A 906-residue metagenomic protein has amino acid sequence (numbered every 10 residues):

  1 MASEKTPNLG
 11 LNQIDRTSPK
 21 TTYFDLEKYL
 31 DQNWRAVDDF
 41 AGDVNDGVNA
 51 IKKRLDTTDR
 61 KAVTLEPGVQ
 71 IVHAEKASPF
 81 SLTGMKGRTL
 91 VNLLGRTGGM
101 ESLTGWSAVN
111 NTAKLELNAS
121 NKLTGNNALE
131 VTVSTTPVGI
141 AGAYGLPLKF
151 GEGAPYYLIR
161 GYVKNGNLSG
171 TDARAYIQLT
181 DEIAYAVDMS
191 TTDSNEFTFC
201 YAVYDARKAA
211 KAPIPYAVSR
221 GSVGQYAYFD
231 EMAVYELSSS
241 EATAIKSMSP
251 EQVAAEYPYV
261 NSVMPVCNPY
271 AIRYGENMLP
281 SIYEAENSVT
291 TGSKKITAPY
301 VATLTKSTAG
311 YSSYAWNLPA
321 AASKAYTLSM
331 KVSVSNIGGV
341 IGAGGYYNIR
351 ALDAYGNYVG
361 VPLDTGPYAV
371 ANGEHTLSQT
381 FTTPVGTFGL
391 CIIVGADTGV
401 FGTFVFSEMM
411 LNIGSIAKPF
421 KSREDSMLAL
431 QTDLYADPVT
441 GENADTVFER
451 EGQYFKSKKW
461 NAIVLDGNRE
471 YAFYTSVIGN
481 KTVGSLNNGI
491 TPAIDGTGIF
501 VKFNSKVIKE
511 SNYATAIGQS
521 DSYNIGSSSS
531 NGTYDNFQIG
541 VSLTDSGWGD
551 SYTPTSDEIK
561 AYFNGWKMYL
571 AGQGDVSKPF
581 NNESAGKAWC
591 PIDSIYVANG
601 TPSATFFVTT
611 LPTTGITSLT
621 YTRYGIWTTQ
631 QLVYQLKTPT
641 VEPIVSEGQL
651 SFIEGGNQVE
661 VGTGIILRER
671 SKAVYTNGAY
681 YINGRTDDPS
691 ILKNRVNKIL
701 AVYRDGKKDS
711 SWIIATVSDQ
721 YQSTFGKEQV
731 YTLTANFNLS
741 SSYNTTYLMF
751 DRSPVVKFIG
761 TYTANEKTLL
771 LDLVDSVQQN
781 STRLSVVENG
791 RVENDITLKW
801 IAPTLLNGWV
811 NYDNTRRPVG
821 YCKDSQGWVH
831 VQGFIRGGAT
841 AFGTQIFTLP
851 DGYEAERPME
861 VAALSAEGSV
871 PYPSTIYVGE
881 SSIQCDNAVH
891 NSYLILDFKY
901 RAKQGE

Functional and structural regions predicted by a protein language model:
M1-N45: Extracellular "spike/adhesin" assembly and maturation modules and analogous cytosolic coiled-coil scaffolds
R16-Y23, G292, N794-Q826, I835-D851: Surface-exposed ligand/attachment interfaces on beta-rich extracellular proteins
V44, N49-T104, V203, V218-V289 (+10 more regions): Extracellular polysaccharide-targeting segments
R96-M100, L129, V133-A173, F199-K208 (+7 more regions): Extra-cytoplasmic beta-strand recognition segments
E116-V138, T290-G310, G827-V831: Short carbohydrate-recognition loop motifs
T132-G151, E182-D188, A217-V218, L304-A320 (+3 more regions): Secreted extracellular polysaccharide-interacting domains
E182-A212, G356-T387: Extracellular carbohydrate recognition and processing domains and analogous Trp-centered ligand-binding platforms
K211-I214, R220, E231, T398-T403 (+6 more regions): Extracellular jelly-roll beta-sandwich "head" domains, especially the C-terminal globular C1q domain
